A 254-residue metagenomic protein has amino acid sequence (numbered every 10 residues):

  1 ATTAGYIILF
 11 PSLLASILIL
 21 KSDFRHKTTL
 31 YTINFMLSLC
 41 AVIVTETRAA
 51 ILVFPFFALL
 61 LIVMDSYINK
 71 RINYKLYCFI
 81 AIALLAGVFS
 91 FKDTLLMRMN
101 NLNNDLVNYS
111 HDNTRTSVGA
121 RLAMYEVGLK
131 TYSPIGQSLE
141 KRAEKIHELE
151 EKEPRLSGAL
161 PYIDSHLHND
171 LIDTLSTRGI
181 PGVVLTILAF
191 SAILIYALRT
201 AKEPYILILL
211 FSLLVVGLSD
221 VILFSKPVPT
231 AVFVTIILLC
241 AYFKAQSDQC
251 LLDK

Functional and structural regions predicted by a protein language model:
A1-A4, T45-V53, H166-N169, D220-A231: Membrane-interface catalytic loops of GT-C/OST-like multi-pass glycosylation enzymes that act
A1-Y67, S90: Alpha-helical transmembrane segments of multi-pass inner-membrane proteins
L18-T29, M64-N73, R199-T200, A241-K254: Membrane-interface junctions at the ends of membrane-embedded or membrane-associated helices
M36-V42, A83-V88, L210-S219: Aromatic-anchored segments of alpha-helical transmembrane domains
V44, D65-H111, E126-T131: A membrane-periplasm/extracellular boundary helix in multi-pass inner-membrane enzymes that assemble envelope glycans
D112-G119, A123-R178: Long extracytoplasmic/lumenal interhelical loops at the membrane interface of multi-pass membrane proteins
T177-F211: Hydrophobic transmembrane alpha-helices and their immediate junctions
I208-V216, L223-K254: Transmembrane alpha-helices of multi-pass inner-membrane enzymes
